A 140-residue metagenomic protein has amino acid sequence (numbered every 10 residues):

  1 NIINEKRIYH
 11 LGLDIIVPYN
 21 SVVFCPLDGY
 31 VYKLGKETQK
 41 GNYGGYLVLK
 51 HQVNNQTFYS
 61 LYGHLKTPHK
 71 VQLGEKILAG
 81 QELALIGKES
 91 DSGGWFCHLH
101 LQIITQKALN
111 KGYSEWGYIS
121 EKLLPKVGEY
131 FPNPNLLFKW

Functional and structural regions predicted by a protein language model:
I3-Q39: Short, glycine/small-residue-enriched coil/turn segments at secondary-structure junctions
H10, H51, H64, H98-H100: Histidine-centered active-site/metal-ligand motif
L13, G45-L47, C97-L99: Short beta-strand micro-motifs in enzyme catalytic cores
I15, G29, L49, G80 (+1 more regions): Terminal peptide-recognition signature
V17-P18, Y62, T67-V71: Short alpha-helix capping/helix-loop boundary micro-motifs
P18, F24, Q72-L78: Residue-level recognition of short, solvent-exposed, well-ordered loop/turn junctions that link secondary-structure
C25-K66: Zn2+-dependent peptidoglycan hydrolase active-site motif and core
L73-Q81, L85-D91, C97-W140: Acidic, glycine-rich catalytic/binding loops that coordinate metals and/or anionic ligands
